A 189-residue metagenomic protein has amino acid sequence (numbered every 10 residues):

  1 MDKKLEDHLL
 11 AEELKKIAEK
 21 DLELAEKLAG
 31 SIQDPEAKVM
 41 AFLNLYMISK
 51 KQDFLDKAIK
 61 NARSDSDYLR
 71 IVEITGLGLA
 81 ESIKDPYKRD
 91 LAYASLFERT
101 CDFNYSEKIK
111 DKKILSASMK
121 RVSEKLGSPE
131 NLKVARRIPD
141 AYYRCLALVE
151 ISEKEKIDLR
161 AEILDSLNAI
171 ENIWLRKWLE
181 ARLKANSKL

Functional and structural regions predicted by a protein language model:
M1-L189: Non-catalytic tandem-repeat scaffold regions and their flanking low-complexity/translocation tails
